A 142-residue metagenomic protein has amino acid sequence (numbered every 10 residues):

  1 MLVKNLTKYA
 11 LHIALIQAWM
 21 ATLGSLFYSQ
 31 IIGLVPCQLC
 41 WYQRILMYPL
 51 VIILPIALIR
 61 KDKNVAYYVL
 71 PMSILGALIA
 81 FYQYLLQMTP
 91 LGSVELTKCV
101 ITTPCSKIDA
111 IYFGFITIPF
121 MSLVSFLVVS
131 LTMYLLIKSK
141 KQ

Functional and structural regions predicted by a protein language model:
M1-L39, M47-Q142: Secretory/periplasmic and organellar redox-cofactor proteins
Q43: Cys/His-rich metal-chelating microdomains
